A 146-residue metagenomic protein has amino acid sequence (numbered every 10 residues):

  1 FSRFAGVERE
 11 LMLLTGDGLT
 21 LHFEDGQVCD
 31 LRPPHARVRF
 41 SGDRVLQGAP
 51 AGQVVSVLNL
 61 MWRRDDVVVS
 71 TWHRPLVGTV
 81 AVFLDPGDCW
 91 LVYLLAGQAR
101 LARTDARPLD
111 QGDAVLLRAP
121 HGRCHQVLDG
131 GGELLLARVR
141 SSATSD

Functional and structural regions predicted by a protein language model:
F1-D146: Jelly-roll (double-stranded beta-helix
